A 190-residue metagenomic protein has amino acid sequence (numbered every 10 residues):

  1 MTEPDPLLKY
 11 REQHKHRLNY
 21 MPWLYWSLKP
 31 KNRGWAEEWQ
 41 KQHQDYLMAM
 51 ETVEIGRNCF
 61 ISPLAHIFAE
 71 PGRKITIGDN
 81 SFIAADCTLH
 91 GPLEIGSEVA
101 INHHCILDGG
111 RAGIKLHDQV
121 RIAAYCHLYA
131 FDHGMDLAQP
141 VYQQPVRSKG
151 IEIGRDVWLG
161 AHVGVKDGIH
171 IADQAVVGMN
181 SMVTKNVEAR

Functional and structural regions predicted by a protein language model:
M1-T52, G56-N58, Q119, Y125 (+4 more regions): Terminal amphipathic alpha-helical/low-complexity segments used for targeting or macromolecular assembly
E3-D5, I106, M179: Short secondary-structure transition/capping segments
E38, S62-I77, F82-H170: Flexible, glycine/small-residue-enriched loop-and-beta-strand segment within the central core of proteins
Y46-L47, F68, D86, V177: N-terminal hydrophobic alpha-helix used for membrane targeting or insertion
M50-T52, K74, T184: Short, surface-exposed secondary-structure edge patches
G164, M182-T184: Generic hydrophobic alpha-helical segments
V176, S181-M182: A generic "structured core" feature
K185-R190: Short, intrinsically disordered, charge-balanced linker/junction segments flanking boundaries in proteins
